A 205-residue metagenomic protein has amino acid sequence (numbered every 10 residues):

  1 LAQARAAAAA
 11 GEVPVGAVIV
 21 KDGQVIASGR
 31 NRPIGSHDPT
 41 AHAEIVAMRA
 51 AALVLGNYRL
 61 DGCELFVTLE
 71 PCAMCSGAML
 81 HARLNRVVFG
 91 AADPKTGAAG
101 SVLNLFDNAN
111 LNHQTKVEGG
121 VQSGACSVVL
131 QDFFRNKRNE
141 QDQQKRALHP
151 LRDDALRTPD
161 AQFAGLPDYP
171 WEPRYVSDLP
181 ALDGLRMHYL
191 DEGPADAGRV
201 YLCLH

Functional and structural regions predicted by a protein language model:
L1-A7, L80-L151: Zinc-dependent deaminase
V15-G23: Short beta-strand scaffold segments in enzyme catalytic cores
I26-P33: Short beta->alpha transition motifs characteristic of CBS
G35-V46: A short, polar/charged loop-to-alpha-helix boundary motif
Y58-G62, A195-A197: Short helix-loop-beta connector
L65-N85: Local cysteine-cluster metal-coordination motifs and their immediate loop/turn environment, predominantly Fe-S cluster
Q143-Y201: Alpha/beta-hydrolase fold catalytic core
